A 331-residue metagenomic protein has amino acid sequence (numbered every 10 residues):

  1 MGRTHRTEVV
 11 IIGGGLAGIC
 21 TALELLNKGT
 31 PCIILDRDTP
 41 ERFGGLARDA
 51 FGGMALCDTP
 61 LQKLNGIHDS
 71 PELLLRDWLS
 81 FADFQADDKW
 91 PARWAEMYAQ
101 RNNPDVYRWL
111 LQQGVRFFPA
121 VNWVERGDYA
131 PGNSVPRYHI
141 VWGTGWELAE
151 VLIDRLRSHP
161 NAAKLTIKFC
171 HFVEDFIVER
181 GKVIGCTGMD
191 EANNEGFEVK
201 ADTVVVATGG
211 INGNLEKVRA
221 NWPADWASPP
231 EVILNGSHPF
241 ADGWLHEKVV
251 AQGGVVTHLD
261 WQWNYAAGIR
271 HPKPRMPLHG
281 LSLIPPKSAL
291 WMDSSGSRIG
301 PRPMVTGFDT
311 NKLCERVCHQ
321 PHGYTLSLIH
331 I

Functional and structural regions predicted by a protein language model:
V9-I33: N-terminal Rossmann-like FAD-binding beta1-loop-alpha1 element of flavoenzymes
I12, L56, V206-A207: Redox-cofactor binding/interface segments in oxidoreductases and associated redox assembly factors
N27-A47: Glycine-rich FAD pyrophosphate-binding loop
F43, A95-F197, L215-V218, I269-R270: Conserved redox-cofactor binding core of oxidoreductases
G53-M54, N235, L245-T325: Rossmann-like dinucleotide-binding core of oxidoreductases
G53-Y98: Glycine-rich active-site loop/strand segments that organize a redox cofactor
E195, V199-H271: Glycine-rich loop(s) and the adjacent beta-strand/alpha-helix scaffold that form part
I329-I331: Conserved small/polar residues in nucleotide/adenosyl-binding loops
